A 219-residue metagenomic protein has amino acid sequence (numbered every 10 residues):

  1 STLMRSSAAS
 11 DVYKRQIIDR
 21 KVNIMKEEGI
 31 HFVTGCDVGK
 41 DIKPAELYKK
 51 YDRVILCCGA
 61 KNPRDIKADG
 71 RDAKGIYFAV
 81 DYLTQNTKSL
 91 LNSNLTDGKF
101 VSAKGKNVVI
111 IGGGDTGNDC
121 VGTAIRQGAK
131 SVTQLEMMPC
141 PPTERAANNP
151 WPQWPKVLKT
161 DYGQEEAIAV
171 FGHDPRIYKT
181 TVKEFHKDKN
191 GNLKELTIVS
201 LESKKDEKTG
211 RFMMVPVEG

Functional and structural regions predicted by a protein language model:
T2-A9, Y13: Single conserved hydrophobic/aromatic residue that forms the stacking wall/gate of nucleotide- or nucleobase-binding
S6, Y48-K49, S102-A103: A short, aliphatic-rich alpha-helical micro-motif
I18-R64, K88-G98, I125-G219: A Rossmann-like FAD-binding core segment of flavoenzymes
C57-C58, A79, I111: Short, well-ordered coil/turn residues at beta-beta hairpins and beta-strand->alpha-helix junctions within
I66-G70, V121-T123: Short amphipathic alpha-helical segments
A68-T84: A short, gly/pro- and small-residue-rich
K106-G114: Beta1/beta-strand and adjacent pyrophosphate-binding region of the FAD-binding site in flavoprotein oxidoreductases
D115-V121: Short glycine/serine/threonine-rich phosphate/pyrophosphate-binding segments that cradle anionic phosphate groups
